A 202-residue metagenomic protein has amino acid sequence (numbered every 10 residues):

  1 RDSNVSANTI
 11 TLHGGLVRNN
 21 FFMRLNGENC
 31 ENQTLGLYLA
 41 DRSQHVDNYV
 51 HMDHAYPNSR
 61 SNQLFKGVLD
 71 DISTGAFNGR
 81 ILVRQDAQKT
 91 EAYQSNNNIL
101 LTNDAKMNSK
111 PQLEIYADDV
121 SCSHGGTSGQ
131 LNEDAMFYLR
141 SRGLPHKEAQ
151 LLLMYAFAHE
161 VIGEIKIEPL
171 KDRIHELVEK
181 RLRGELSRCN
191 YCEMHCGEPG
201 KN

Functional and structural regions predicted by a protein language model:
R1-F137, S141-L144, A158, I162-N202: Conserved beta-strand/loop scaffold segments within soluble protein domains that form the structured core and edges
